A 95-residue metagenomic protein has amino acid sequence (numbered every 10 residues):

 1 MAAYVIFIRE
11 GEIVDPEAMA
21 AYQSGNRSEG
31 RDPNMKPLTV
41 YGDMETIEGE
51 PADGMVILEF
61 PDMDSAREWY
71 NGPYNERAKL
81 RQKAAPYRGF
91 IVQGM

Functional and structural regions predicted by a protein language model:
M1-G54, F60-R67, Q93-M95: Short S/T/G/P-rich N-terminal loop/turn motif that feeds into the first structured element of a domain
M35-P37, A78-G94: Conserved short beta-strand edge segments in small beta-sheet-based binding/regulatory domains
M63-P86: C-terminal structural segments of small proteins and small subunits
